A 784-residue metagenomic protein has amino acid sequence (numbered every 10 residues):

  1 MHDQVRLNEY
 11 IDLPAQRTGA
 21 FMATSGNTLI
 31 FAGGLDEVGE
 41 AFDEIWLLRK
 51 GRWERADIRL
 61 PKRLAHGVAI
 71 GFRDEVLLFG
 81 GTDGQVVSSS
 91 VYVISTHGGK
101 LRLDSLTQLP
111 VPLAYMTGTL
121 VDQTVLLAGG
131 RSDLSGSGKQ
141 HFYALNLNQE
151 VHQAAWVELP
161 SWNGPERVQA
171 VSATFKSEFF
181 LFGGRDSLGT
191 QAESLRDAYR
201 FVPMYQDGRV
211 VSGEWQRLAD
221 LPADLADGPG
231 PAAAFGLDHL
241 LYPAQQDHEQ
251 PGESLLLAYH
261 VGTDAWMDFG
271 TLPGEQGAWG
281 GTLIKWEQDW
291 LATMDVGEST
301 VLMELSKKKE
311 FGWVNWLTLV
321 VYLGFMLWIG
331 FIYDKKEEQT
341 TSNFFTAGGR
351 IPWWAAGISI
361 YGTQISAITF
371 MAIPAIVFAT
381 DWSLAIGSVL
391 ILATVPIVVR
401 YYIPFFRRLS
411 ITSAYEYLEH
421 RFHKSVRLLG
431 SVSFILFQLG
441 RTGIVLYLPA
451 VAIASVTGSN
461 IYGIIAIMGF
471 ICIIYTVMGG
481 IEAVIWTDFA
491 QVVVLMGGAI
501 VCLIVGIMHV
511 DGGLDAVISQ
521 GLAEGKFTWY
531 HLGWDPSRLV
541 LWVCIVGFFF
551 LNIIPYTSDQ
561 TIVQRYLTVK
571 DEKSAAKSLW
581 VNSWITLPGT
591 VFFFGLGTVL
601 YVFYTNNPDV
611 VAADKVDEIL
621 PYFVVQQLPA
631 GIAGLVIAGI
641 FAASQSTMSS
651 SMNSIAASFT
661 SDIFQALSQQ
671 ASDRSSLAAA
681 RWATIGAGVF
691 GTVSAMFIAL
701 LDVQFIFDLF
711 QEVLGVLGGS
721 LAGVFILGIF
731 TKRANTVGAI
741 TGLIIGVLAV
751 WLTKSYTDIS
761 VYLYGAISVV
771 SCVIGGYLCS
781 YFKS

Functional and structural regions predicted by a protein language model:
M1-F311: Kelch-like beta-propeller repeat domains
K308-S784: Membrane-embedded helix-loop-helix hairpins and adjacent transmembrane boundary segments in multi-pass transporters
